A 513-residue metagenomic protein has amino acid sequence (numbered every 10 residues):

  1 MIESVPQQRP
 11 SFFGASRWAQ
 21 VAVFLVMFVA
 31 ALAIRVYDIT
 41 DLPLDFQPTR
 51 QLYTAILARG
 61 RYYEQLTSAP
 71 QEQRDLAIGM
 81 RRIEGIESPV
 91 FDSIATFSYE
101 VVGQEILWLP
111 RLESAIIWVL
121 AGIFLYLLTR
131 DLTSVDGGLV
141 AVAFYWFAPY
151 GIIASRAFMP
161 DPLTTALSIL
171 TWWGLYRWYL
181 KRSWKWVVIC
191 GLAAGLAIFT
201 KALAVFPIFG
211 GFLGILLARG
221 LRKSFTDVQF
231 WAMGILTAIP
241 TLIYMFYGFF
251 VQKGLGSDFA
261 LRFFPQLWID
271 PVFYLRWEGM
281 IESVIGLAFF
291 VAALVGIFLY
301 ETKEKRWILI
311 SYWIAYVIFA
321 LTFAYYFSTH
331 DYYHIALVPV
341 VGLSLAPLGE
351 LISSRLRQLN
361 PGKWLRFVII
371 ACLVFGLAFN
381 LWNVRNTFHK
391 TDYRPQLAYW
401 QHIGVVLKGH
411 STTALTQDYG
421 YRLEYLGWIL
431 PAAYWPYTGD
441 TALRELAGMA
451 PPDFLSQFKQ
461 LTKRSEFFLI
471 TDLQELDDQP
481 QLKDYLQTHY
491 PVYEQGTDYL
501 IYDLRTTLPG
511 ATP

Functional and structural regions predicted by a protein language model:
S11, R130-D136, T171-V187, A197 (+1 more regions): Membrane-interface transmembrane helices that cradle and orient dolichyl/undecaprenyl
M27, W108, L125-F147, A166 (+2 more regions): Transmembrane-helix signature of polytopic, membrane-embedded enzymes that assemble or transfer cell-envelope glycans
A31, A141-W146, A194, I198 (+1 more regions): Short helix- or helix-capping micro-motifs that position conserved polar/aromatic residues at function-defining sites
L32-Y37, A204, L348-S353, K363-D392 (+1 more regions): Transmembrane alpha-helical segments
Y53-Q65, L196, V205-R306, Y316-S328 (+2 more regions): Transmembrane-lumen/periplasm boundary regions of multi-pass, lipid-linked membrane glycan transferases
L109-L132, L170-G174: Transmembrane-helix motifs of polytopic, lipid-linked glycan transferases
I153-T164: Short acidic/glycine- and proline-prone juxtamembrane loop motifs at membrane-interface regions of multi-pass membrane
G404-T441, E466-L476: Short periplasmic/luminal acceptor-recognition loop of GT-C membrane glycosyltransferases, typified by
